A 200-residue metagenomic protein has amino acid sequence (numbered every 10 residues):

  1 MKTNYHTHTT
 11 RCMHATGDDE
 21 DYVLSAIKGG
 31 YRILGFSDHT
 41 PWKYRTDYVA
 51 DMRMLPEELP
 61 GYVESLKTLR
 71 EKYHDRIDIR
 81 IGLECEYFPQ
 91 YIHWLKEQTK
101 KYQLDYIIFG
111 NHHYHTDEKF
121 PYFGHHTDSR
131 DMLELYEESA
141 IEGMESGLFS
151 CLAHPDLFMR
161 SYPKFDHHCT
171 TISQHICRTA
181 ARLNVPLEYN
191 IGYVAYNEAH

Functional and structural regions predicted by a protein language model:
M1-C85, P89, W94, T99 (+3 more regions): An N-terminally biased module of ancient metal coordination in phosphate/nucleic-acid-related enzymes
M13, K101-L104, I108-H200: Domain-core and long-helix interface of multi-subunit machines
